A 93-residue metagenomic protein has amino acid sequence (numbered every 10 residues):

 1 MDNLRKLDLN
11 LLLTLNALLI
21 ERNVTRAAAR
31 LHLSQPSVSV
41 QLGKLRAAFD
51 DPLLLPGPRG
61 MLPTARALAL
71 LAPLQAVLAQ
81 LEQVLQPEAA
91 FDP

Functional and structural regions predicted by a protein language model:
M1-T14, I20: Extreme N-terminal segment that seeds HTH/winged-HTH DNA-binding domains in transcriptional regulators
D8-L11, L15, Q35, A67 (+1 more regions): The N-cap/first-turn positions of alpha helices within or immediately adjacent to helix-turn-helix DNA-binding domains
N16-L33: Short helix-boundary/capping micro-motifs
A29, A47, L68: Alpha-helical residues within the helix-turn-helix
R46-P63: A short LG(V/I)-centered, amphipathic sequence patch enriched for acidic residue(s) preceding the LG motif
A48-F49, L70-D92: Alpha-helical linker/hinge and terminal dimerization helices associated with HTH transcriptional regulators
R59, A65, E88-P93: Interdomain hinge and pocket-entrance segments immediately C-terminal to HTH DNA-binding domains
